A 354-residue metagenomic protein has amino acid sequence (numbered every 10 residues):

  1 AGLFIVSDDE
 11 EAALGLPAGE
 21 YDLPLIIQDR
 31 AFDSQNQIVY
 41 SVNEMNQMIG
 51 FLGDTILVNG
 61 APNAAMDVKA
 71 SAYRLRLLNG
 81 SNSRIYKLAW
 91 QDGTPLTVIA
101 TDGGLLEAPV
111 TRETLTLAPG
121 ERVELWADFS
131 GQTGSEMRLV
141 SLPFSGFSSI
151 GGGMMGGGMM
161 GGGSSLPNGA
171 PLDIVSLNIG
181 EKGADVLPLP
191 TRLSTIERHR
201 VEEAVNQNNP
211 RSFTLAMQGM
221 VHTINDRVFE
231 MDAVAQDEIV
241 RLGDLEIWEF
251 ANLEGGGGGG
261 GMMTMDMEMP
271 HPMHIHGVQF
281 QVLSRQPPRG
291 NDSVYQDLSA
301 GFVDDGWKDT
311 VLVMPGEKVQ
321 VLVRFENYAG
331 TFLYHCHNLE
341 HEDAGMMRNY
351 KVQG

Functional and structural regions predicted by a protein language model:
A1-W126, S145-G152, G156-M217, V221 (+4 more regions): Histidine-centered copper-binding motifs that mark active-site loops of extracellular/periplasmic copper enzymes
D9, R30, L78, D128 (+4 more regions): Short, surface-exposed secondary-structure boundary micro-motifs
D67-V68, L115-L117, G131, E238-L242 (+1 more regions): Hydrophobic beta-strand core residues of beta-sandwich domains
Y73, V123, S135-R138, E246: Short beta-strand segments enriched for Tyr within beta-sheet-rich domains, predominantly fibronectin type III
S81-S83, T133, L253-G256: Short, acidic/polar linear motifs in exposed loop/turn regions
T97-P109, N206, P210-G354: Active-site pocket scaffolds in enzymes
V123-G131, V321-N327: Short, hydrophobic beta-strand segments
S130-G146, N327-L339: Short, surface-exposed ligand- or partner-binding patches at beta-edge/loop junctions that are enriched in aromatics
